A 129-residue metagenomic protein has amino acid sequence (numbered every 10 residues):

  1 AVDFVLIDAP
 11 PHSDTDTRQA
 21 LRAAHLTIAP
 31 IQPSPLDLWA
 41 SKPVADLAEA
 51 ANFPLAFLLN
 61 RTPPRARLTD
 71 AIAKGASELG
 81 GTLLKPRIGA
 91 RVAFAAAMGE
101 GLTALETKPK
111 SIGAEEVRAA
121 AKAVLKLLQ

Functional and structural regions predicted by a protein language model:
A1-T17, I31: Switch II (G3) loop of P-loop NTPases
A1-V5, A23, K126: Catalytic phosphate/metal-binding cores of nucleic-acid and nucleotide-processing enzymes, i.e., regions that mediate
I7, A29, F57-L59: Structural beta-sheet core signal
P10, L21-K42, P63-R65: Conserved Switch II/interswitch segment of TRAFAC-class P-loop GTPases
W39-N60: Conserved C-terminal guanine-recognition region of P-loop GTPase G domains, centered on the G4
P63, A73-L102: Beta-strand-loop-alpha "switch" segments that mediate conformational coupling across diverse proteins
M98-E116: C-terminal boundary of histidine-terminating zinc-finger modules
